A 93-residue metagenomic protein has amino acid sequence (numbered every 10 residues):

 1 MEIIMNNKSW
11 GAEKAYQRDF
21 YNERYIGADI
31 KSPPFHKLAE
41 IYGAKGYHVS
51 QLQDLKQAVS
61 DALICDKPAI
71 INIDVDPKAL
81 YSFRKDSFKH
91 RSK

Functional and structural regions predicted by a protein language model:
M1-K93: Thiamine diphosphate
